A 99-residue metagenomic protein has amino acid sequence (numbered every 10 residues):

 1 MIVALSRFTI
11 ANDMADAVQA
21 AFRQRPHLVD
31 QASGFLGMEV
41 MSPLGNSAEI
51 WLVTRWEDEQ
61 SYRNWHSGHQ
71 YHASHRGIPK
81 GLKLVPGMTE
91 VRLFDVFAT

Functional and structural regions predicted by a protein language model:
M1-I2, A17, S33-F35: Short, flexible segments with low predicted structural confidence
I2, E39-A48, R76-T99: Glycine-rich beta-strand-turn "strand-cap" elements at beta-sheet edges
I2-T9, E39-G68: Short, well-ordered beta-strand segments in beta-rich or mixed alpha/beta enzyme and ligand-binding folds
T9-Q19: Short, surface-exposed ligand-recognition loops at beta-strand->loop->(often short) alpha-helix junctions that present
I10-N12, D58, D95-A98: Non-catalytic surface loops within mature trypsin-like serine protease
D16, Q60-Y62, T99: Residue-level signal for secondary-structure boundary sites
F22, P26: Short amphipathic alpha-helical/adjacent loop interface patches that line ligand and macromolecule-binding sites
H27-L36, R55-E90: An amphipathic, aromatic/His-enriched active-site/gating alpha helix that lines ligand/cofactor pockets
